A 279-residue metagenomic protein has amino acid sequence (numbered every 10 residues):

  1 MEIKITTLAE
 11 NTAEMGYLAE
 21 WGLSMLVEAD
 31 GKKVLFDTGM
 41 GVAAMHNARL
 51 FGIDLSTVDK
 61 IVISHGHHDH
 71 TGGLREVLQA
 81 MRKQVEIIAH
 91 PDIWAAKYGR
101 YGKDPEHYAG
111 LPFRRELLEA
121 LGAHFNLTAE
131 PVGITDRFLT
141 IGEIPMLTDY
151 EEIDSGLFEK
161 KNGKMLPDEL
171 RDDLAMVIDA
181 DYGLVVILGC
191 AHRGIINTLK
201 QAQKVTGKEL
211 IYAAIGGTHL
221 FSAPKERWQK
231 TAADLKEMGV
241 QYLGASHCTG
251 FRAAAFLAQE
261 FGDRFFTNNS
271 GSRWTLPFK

Functional and structural regions predicted by a protein language model:
I3-F51, E169-L188: Conserved beta-strand hairpin/beta-sheet module of binuclear metal-dependent hydrolase folds, prominently
T6, I88, H124-T128, L139-I141 (+1 more regions): General small-molecule cofactor/ligand-binding pocket signal
E10-T12, T38-G41, G66, P91-I93 (+6 more regions): Active-site metal-binding loops of divalent metal-dependent hydrolases
A43-W94, T206-A213: Active-site metal-binding motif and surrounding structural segment of the metallo-beta-lactamase
H67-H70, E86, L166-S270: Cap/insert and terminal regions of metallo-dependent hydrolase folds
D92-L121: Active-site neighborhood of divalent metal-dependent phosphoester bond hydrolases
D104-P112, E130-Y182: Active-site-proximal loop/helix segment associated with metal-binding centers of metalloenzymes
L117-F125, D179, M238: A structural motif corresponding to the C-terminal end of an alpha-helix and its immediate exit/capping segment
